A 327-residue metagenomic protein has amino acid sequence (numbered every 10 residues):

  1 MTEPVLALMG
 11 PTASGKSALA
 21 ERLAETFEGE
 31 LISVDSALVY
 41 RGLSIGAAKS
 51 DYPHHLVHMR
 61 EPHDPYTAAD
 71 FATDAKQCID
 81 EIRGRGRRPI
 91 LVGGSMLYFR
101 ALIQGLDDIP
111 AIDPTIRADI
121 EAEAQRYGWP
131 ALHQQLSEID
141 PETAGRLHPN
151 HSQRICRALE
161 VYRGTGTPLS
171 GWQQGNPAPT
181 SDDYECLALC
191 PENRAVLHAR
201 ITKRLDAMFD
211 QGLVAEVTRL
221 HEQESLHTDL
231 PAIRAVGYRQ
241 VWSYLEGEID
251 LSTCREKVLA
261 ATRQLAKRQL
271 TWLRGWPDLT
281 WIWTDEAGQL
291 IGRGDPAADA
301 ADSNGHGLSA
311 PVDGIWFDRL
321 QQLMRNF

Functional and structural regions predicted by a protein language model:
M1-F327: Phosphate/pyrophosphate-binding catalytic cores of soluble transferases and nucleic-acid-acting enzymes
